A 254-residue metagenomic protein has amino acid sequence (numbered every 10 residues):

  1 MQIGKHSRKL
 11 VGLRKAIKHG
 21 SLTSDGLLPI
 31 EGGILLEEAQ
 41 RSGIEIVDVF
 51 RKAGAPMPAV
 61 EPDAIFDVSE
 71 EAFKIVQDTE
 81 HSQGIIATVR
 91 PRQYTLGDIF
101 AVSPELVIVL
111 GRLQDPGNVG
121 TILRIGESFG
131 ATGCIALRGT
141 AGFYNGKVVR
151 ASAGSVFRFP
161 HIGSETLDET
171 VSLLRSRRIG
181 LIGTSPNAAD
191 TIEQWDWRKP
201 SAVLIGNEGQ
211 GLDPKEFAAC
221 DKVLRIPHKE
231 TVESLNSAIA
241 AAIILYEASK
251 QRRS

Functional and structural regions predicted by a protein language model:
M1-A55, T140-A141: Boundary-proximal intrinsically disordered activation/regulatory segments immediately upstream of a helical core
M1-K5, F66-S69, P160-L167: Short acidic-hydrophobic, aromatic-tinged amphipathic segments that line or gate anion-handling sites
G32, Q114-I122, L235-A240: Amphipathic alpha-helical repeat scaffolds
R41, I99-A188: RNA substrate-binding interface of SAM-dependent RNA methyltransferases
D63-R90: Glycine/small-residue-rich loop that forms an oxyanion/phosphate-binding "nest" at active or ligand-binding sites
V68-S69, G111, L137-R138, P160 (+1 more regions): Short beta->alpha connector loops at strand-helix junctions that form conserved, small/polar/Pro-enriched
A87, S128-F129, F143-V156, P214-S254: Structured adenosyl-cofactor binding patch, chiefly the S-adenosyl-L-methionine
I182-V232, N236: Active-site/ligand-binding-proximal alpha/beta "capping" segment
